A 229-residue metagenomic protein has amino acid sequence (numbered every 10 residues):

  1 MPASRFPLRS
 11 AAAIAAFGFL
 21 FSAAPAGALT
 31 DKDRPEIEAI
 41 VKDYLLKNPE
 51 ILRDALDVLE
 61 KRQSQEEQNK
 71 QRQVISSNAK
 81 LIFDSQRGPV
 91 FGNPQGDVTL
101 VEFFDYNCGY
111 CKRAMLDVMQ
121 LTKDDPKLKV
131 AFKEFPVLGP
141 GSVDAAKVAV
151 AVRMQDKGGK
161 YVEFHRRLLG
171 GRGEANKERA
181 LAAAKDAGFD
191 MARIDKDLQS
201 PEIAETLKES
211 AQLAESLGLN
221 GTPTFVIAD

Functional and structural regions predicted by a protein language model:
P2-A13: Bacterial N-terminal signal peptides that target proteins for export
A11-S22: Bacterial N-terminal signal peptides
F17, A26-G141, Q199, A204-G221: Extracytoplasmic thiol/disulfide redox context detector
P136-T222, V226-D229: Cysteine-centric redox/oxidoreductase cores and disulfide-bonded domains
